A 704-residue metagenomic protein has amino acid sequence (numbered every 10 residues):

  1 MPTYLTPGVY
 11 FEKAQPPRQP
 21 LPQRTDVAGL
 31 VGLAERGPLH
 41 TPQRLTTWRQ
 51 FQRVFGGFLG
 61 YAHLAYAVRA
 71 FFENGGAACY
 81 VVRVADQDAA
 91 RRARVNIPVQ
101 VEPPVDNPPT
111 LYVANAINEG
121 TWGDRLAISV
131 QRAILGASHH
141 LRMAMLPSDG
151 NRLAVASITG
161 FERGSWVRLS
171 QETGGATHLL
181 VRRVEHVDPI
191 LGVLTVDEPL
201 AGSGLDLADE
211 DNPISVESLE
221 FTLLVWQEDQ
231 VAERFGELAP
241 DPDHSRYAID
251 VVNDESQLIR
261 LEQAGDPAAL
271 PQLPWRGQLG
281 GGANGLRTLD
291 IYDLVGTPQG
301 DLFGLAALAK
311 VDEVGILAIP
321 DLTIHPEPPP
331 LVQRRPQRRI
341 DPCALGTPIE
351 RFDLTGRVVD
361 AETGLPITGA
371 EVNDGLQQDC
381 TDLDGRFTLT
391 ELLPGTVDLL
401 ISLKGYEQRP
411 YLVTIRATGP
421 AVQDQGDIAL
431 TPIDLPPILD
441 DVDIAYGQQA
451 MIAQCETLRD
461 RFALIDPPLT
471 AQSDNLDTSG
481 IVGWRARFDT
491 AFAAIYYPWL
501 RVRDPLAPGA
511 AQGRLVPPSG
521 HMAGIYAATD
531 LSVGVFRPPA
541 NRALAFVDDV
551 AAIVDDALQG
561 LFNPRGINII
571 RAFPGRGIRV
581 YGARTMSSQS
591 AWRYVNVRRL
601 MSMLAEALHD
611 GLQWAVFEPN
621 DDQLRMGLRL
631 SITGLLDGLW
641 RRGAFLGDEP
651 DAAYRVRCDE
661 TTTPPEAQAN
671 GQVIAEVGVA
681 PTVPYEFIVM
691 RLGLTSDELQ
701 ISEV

Functional and structural regions predicted by a protein language model:
M1-G120, G174, P189, W226-D229 (+4 more regions): Structured, hydrophobic secondary-structure cores that serve as assembly/anchoring elements
V95-N115, T121-S203, E350-P366, Q377-D379: Autoprocessing Asn-cyclization modules and mimics
T173-E255, G426-L435: Small/polar beta-strand repeat architecture
L219, G395-L399: Exposed beta-strand face motif in extracellular beta-rich ectodomains
P366-T368, N373-T388: Short, acidic Ser/Thr/Gly-rich low-complexity loop/linker segments typical of extracellular and cell-surface proteins
L392, L400-V413: A short, solvent-exposed loop/turn motif at the edges and junctions of modular extracellular/periplasmic domains
V413-P420, L430-T431: Short beta-strand edge segments in extracellular beta-sheet folds
